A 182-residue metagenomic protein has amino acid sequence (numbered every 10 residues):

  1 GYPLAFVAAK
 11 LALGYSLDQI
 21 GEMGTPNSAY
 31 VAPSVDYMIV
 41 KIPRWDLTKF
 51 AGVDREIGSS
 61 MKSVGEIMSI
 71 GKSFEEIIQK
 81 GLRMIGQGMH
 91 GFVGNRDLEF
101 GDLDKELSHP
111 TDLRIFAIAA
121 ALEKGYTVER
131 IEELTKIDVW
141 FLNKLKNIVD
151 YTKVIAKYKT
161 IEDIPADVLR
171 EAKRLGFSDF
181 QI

Functional and structural regions predicted by a protein language model:
G1-D167, A172-G176: ATP-dependent carboxylate activation and anion-phosphoryl transfer catalytic cores that bind Mg-ATP to form
